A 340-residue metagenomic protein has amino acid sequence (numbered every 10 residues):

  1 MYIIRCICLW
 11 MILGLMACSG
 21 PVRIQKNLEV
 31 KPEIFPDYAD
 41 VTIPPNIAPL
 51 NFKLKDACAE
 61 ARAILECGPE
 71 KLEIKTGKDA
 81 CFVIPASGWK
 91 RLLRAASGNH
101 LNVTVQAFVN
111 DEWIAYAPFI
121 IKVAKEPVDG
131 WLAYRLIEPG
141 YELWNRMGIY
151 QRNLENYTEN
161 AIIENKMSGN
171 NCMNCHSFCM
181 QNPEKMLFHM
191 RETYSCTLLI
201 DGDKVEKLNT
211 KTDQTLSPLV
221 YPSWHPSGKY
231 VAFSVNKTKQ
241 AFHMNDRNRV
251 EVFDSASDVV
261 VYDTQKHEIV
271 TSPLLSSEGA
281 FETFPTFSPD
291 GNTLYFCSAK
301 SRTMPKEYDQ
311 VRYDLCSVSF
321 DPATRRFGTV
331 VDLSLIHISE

Functional and structural regions predicted by a protein language model:
M16-A17: C-terminal motif of bacterial Sec signal peptides marking the signal peptidase cleavage site
I34, W113-Y141, Q214-T215: Low-complexity, Pro/Ser/Thr- and charge-rich linker/hinge segments at domain boundaries
L132-L143, F233-D254, F296-Y313: Short, conserved, GDST-rich strand-edge loop motifs in beta-rich repeat architectures
A133-L208: Conserved, compact domain cores that house catalytic/ligand-binding motifs in diverse enzymes and effector modules
Y150-R152, I200-D203, E251-Q265, V311-P322: Beta-propeller blade signature
M180-N182, P226-S227, P289-D290: Residue-level detector of Asp-centered blade-edge/turn motifs that repeat once per structural unit in beta-propeller
I336-E340: Conserved small/polar residues in nucleotide/adenosyl-binding loops
